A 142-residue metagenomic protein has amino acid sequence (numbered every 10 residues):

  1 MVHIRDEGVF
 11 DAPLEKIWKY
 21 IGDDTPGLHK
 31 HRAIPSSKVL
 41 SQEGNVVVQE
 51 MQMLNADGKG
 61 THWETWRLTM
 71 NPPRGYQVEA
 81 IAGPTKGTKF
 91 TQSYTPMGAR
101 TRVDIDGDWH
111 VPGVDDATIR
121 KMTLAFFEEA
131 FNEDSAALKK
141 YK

Functional and structural regions predicted by a protein language model:
M1-V46: Hydrophobic ligand-binding cavity/cleft-lining segments
I17-I21, Q49, R67-L68, V103-I105 (+2 more regions): Hydrophobic pocket/interface hotspot
H29-K30, N55-R102, D108-H110: Hydrophobic-ligand binding "helix-grip"
V39-E43, M51-L54, T85-K86, R100-T101 (+2 more regions): Short, intrinsically disordered/low-complexity patches at protein termini and at juxtamembrane boundaries
V47-M51, V78: Generic recognition of long tandem-repeat/solenoid scaffolds
D108-K142: A conserved amphipathic terminal alpha-helix motif
